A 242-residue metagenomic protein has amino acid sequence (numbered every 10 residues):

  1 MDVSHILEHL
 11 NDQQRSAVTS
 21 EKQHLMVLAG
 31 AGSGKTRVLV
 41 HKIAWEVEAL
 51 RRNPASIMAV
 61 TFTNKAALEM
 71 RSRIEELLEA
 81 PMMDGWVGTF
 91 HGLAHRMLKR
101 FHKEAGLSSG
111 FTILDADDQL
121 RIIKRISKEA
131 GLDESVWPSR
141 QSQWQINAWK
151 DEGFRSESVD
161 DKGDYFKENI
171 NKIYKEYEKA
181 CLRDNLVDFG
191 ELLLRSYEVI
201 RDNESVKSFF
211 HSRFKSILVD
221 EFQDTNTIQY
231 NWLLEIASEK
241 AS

Functional and structural regions predicted by a protein language model:
D2, I6-H9, K35, L39 (+3 more regions): Conserved RecA-like helicase ATPase core segment that couples NTP binding/hydrolysis to strand translocation
V3-H5, K22-H24, G30-S33, A44-S216 (+1 more regions): A basic/glycine-biased coupling hinge at the interface between accessory DNA-binding modules
E8-T19: Pre-Walker A adenine-sensing motif
Q13-Q14, Q119, E178-C181, Q223 (+1 more regions): Glutamine-centric residue-chemistry signal
R15, S72, S208, N231-L234: Active-site phosphate/pyrophosphate- and oxyanion-stabilizing loops and adjacent acidic/basic residues in soluble
H211, L218-T225: Hydrophobic residues in beta-strands of the RecA-like P-loop NTPase core, especially within AAA+ ATPase
